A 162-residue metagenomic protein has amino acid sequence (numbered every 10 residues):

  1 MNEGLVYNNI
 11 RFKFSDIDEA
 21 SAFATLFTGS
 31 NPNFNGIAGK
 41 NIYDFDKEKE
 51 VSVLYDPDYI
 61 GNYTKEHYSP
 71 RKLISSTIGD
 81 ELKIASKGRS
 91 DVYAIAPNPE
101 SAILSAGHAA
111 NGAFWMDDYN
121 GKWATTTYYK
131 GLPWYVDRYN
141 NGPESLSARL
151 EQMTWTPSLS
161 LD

Functional and structural regions predicted by a protein language model:
M1-F34, D91-I95: Short, structured active-site-proximal loop/turn typified by the sulfatase FGly-forming signature C/S-X-P-X-R
N31, G36-D162: His/Asp/Glu-rich, glycine-adjacent segments that coordinate divalent cations and/or stabilize oxyanion chemistry on
